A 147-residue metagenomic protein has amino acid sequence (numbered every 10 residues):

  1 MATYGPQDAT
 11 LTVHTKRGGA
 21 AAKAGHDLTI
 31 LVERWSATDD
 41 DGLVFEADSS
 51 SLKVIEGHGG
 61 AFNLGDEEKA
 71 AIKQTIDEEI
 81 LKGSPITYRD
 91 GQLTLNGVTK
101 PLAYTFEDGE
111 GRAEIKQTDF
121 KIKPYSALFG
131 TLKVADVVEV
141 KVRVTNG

Functional and structural regions predicted by a protein language model:
M1-G147: Low-complexity, acidic/polar, glycine-enriched regions of mature
